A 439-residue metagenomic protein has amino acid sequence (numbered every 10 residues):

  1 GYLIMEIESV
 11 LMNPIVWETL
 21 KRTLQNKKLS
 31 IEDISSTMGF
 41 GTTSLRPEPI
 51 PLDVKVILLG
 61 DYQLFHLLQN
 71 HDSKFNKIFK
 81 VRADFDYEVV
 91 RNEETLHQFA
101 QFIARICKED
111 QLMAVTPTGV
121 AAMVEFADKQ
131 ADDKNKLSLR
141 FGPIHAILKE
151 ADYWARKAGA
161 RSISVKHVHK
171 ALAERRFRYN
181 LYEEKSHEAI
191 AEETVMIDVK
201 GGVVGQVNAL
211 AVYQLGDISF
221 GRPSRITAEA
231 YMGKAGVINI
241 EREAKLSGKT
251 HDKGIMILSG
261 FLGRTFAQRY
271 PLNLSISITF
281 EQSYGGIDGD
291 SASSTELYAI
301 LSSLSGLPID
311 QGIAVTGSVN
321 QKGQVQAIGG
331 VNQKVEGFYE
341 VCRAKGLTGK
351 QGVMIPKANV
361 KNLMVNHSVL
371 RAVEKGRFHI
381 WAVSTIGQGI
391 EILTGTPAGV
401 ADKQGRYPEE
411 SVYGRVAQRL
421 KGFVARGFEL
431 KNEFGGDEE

Functional and structural regions predicted by a protein language model:
G1-S9, T43, K80-R91, Q101-Q111 (+8 more regions): Short hinge/gating elements
I7-P14, E18-L20, N26, I34-S44 (+3 more regions): Peripheral, non-AAA+ core regions of ATP-driven protein-machinery
E8-L11, L24-E94, E109-D110, A151 (+2 more regions): Canonical AAA+ ATPase core
V10-N13, V89-L96, M113-V120, K134-H145 (+8 more regions): Conserved phosphate/pyrophosphate-binding and hydrolysis machinery centered on Walker-type P-loop NTPases, extending
I15-T23, H71-K74, I78, Q98-F102 (+7 more regions): Alpha-helical scaffold elements adjacent to nucleotide-binding pockets in ATP/GTP-utilizing enzyme cores
L67-H71, N76-G142, K157-V165, Q268-N273 (+2 more regions): Conserved C-terminal "switch" segment of AAA+ ATPases
P117-A121, L137-L148, A155-A191, V353-K357: Conserved C-terminal helix/linker of AAA+ ATPases
R161-G260, F266-A267, A344-K345, G422-E439: C-terminal engagement/docking regions of AAA+ P-loop ATPases
